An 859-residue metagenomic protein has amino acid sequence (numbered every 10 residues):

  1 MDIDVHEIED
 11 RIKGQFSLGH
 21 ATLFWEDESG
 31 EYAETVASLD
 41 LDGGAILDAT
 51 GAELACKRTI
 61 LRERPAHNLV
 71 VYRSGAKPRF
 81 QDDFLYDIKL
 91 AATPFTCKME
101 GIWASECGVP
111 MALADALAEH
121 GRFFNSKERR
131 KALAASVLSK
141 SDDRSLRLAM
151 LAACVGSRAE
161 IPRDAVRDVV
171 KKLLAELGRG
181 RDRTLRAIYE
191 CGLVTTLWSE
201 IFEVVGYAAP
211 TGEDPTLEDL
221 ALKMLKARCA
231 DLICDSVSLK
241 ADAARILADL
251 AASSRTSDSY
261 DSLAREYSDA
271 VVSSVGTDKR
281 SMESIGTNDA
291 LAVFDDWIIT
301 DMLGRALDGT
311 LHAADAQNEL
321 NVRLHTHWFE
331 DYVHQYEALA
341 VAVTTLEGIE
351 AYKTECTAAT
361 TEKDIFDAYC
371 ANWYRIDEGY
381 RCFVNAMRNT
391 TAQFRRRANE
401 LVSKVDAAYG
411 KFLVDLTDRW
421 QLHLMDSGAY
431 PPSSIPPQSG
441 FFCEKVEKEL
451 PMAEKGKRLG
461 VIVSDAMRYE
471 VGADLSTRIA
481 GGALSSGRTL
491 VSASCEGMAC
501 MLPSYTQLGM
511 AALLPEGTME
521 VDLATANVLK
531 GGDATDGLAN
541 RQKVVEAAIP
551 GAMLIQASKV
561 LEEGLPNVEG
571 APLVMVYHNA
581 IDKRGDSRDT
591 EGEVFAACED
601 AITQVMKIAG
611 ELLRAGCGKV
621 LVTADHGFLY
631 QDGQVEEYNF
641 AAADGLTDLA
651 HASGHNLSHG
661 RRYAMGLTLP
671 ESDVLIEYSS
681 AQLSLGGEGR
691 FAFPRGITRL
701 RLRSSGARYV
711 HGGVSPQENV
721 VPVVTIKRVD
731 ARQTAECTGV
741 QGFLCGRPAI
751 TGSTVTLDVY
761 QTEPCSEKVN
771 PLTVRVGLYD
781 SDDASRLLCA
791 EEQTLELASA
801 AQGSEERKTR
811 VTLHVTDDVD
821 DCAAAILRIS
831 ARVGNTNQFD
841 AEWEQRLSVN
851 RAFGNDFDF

Functional and structural regions predicted by a protein language model:
M1-L459, A466-V620, A624-F859: …; additionally, a secondary subgroup of soluble metalloenzymes is captured
